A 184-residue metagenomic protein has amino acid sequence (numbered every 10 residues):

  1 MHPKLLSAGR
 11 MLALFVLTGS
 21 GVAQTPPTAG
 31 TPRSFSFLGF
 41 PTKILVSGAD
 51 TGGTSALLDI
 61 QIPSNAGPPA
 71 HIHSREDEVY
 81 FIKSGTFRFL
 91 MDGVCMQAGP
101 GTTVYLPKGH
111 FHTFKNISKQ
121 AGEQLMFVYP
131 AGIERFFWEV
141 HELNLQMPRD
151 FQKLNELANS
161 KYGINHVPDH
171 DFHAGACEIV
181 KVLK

Functional and structural regions predicted by a protein language model:
M1-M11: Bacterial N-terminal signal peptides that target proteins for export
F15, G21-A56, E142, Q146-K184: A short, N-terminal "cap"/entry segment at the start of jelly-roll beta-barrel domains of the cupin/DSBH fold
V46-S47, P69-H73, K115-I117: Short histidine-centered beta-strand/loop micro-motifs that create catalytic or ligand/metal-coordination sites
A56-H73: Conserved short histidine dyad/triad with adjacent acidic residue
R75-F87, D92: Glycine- and acidic-residue-biased ligand/ion/polar-headgroup-sensing regions
T86, G93-F111: Short acidic-glycine-tyrosine-enriched beta hairpin
R88, K108-E134: Ligand-binding loop in jelly-roll beta-barrel domains
